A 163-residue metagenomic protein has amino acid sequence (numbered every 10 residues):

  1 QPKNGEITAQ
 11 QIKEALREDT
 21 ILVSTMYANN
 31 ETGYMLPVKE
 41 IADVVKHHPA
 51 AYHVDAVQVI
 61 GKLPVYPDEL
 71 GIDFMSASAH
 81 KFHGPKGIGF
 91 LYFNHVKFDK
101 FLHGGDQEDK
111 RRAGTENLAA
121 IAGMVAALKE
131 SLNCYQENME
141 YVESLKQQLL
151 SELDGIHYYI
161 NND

Functional and structural regions predicted by a protein language model:
Q1-D163: Pyridoxal 5′-phosphate
